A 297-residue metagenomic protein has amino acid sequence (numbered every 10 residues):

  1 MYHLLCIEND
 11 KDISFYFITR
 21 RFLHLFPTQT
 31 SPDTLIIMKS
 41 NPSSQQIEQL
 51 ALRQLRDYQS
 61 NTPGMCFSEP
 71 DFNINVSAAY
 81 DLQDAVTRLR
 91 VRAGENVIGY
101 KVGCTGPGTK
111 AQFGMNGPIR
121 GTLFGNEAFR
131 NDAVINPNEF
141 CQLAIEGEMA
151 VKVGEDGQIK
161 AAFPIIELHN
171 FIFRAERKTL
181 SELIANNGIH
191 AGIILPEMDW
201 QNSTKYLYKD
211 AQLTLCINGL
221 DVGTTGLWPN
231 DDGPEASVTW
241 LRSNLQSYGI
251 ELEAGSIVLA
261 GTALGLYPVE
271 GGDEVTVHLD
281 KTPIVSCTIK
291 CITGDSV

Functional and structural regions predicted by a protein language model:
Y2, F15-F17, F22, F26: Aromatic (phenylalanine/tyrosine) cluster motif
R21-I37: Short, Lys/Arg-enriched N-terminal segments with co-localized hydrophobic residues within the first ~10-30 amino acids
N41-G233, S237-T239, Q246-S247, G271-E274 (+2 more regions): Catalytic-core "active-site belt" of small-molecule-metabolizing enzymes, emphasizing His/Asp/Glu-rich regions
V238-S243, S256-L259: Short, structured beta-strand/loop micro-motifs enriched in basic residues and often containing a Trp
L252-L264: Conserved metal-binding segment of the jelly-roll/cupin
A263-Y267, K281-I284: Short, charged beta-turn/beta-strand-edge "cap" motif at the junction between a beta-strand and an adjacent loop
